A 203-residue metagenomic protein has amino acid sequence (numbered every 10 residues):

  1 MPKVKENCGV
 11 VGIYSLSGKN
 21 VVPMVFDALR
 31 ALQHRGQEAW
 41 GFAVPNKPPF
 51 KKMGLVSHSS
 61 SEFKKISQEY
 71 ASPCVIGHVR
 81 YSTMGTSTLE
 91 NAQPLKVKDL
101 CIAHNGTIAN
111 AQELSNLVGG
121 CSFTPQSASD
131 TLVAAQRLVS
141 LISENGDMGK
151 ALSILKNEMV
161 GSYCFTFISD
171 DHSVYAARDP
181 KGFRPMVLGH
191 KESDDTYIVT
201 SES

Functional and structural regions predicted by a protein language model:
M1-S203: Conserved short alpha-helical segments that host acidic/polar catalytic motifs at enzyme active sites
